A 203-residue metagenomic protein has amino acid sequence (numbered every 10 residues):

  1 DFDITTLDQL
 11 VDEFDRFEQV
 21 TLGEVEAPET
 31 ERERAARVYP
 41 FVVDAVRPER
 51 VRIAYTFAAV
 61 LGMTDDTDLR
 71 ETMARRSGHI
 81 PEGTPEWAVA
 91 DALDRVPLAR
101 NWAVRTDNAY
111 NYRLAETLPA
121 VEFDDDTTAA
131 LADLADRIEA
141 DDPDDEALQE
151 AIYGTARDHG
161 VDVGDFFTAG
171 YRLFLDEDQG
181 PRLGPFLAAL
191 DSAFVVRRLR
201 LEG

Functional and structural regions predicted by a protein language model:
D1-V104, L175-G203: Catalytic adenosine-cofactor/nucleotide-binding cores of aminoacyl-tRNA synthetases and other
L93-D142: Aromatic-anchored, charged helix-turn/loop surface patch used as a conserved interaction hotspot
F123-Y171: C-terminal accessory/binding modules appended to enzymatic or scaffolding proteins
